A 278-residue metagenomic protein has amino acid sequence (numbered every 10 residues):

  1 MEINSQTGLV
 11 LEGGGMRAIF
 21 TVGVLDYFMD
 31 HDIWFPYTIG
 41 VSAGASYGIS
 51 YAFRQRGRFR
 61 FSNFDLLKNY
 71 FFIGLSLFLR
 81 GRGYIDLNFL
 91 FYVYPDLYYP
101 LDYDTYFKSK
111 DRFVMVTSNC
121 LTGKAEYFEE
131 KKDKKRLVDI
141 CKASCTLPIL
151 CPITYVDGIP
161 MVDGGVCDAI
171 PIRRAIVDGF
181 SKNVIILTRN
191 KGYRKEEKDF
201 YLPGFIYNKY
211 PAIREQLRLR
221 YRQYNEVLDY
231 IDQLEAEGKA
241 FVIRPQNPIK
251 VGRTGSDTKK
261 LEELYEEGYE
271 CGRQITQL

Functional and structural regions predicted by a protein language model:
M1-V41, I49-L278: Patatin-like phospholipase
